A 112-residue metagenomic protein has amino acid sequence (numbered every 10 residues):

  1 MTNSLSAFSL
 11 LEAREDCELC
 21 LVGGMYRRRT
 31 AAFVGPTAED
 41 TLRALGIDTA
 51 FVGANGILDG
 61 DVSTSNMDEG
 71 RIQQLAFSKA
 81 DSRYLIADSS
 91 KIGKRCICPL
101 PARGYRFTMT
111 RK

Functional and structural regions predicted by a protein language model:
M1: Active-site-adjacent beta-strand anchor residues
S6-K112: Conserved phosphate- and dinucleotide-binding cores of soluble alpha/beta proteins, encompassing both enzyme active
